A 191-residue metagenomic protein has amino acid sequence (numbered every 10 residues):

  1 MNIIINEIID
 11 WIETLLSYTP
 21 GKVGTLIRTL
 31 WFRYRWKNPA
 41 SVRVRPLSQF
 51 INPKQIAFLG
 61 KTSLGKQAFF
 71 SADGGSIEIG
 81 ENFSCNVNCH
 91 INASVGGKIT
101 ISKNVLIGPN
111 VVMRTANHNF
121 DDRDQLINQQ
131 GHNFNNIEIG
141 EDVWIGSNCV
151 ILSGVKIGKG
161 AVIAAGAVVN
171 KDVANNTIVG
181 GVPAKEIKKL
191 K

Functional and structural regions predicted by a protein language model:
M1-S41, N104, V111, N117-R123 (+5 more regions): Terminal amphipathic alpha-helical/low-complexity segments used for targeting or macromolecular assembly
V44: Short Cys/His-rich Zn2+-coordinating modules
S48-F58, L64-S153, V182, L190-K191: Flexible, glycine/small-residue-enriched loop-and-beta-strand segment within the central core of proteins
S76, I157-G160, N175-T177: Short amphipathic alpha-helical leader/targeting segments
G97, A167, N175-T177, K185: Glycine-centered loop/turn positions within well-structured domains that cap or flank conserved ligand/cofactor-binding
N148-A161, A167-K171: Beta-rich strand-turn-strand
